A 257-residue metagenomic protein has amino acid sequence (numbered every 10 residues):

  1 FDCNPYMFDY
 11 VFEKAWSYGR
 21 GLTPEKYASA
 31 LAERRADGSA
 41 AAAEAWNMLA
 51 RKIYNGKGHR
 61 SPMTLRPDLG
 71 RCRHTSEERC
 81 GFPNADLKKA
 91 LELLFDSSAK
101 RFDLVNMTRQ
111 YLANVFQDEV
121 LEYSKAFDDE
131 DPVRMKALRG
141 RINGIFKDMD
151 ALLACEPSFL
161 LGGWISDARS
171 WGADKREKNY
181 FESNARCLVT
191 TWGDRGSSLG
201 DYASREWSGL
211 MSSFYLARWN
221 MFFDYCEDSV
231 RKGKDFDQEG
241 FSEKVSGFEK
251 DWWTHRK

Functional and structural regions predicted by a protein language model:
F1-K257: Substrate-binding groove of N-acetylhexosamine-processing glycoside hydrolases
